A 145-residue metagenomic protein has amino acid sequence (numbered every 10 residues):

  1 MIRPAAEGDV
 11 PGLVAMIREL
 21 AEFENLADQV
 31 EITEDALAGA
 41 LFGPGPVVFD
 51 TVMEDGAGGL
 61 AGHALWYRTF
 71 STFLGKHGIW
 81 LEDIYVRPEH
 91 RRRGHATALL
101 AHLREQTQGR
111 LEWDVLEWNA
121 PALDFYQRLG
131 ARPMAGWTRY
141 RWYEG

Functional and structural regions predicted by a protein language model:
M1-L13: A short beta-loop-alpha structural element at the N-terminal edge of CoA-dependent acyl/N-acetyltransferase catalytic
V14-A40: Conserved GNAT-fold acetyl-CoA-binding loop/helix
G39-V52, W80: A short helix-loop-beta-strand connector motif used in the catalytic cores of GNAT acetyltransferases and, in some
V52, G59-R68, W80: Conserved beta-strand in the GNAT
L81-R91: A short, internal acetyl-CoA/4′-phosphopantetheine-binding micro-motif in the GNAT/acyltransferase core
H90-H102: Conserved acetyl-CoA pyrophosphate-binding loop and the N-cap/start of the following alpha-helix in GNAT-like
T97-A98, E117-G136, W142: Conserved active-site alpha-helix within GNAT-family acetyltransferase domains
T107-L116: Conserved GNAT acetyl-CoA-binding A-motif
